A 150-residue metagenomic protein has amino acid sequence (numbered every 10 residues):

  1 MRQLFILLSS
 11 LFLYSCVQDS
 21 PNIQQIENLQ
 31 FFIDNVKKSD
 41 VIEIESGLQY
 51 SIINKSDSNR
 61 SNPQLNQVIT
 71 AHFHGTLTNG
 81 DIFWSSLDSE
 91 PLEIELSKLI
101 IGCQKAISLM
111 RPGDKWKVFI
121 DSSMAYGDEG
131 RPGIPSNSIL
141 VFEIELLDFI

Functional and structural regions predicted by a protein language model:
L4-F5, C16-I150: Cross-family detector of peptidyl-prolyl cis-trans isomerase
I6-F12: Bacterial N-terminal signal peptides
